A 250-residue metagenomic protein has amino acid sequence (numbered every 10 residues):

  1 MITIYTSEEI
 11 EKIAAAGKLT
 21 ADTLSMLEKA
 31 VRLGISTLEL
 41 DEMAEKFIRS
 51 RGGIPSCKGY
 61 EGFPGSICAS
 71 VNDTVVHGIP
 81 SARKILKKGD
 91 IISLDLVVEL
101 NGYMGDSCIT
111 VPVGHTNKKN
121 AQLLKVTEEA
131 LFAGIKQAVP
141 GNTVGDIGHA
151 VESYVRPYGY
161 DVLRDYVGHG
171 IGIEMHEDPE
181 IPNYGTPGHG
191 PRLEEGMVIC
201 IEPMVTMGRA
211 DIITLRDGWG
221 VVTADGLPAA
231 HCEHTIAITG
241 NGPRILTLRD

Functional and structural regions predicted by a protein language model:
M1-D250: Active-site neighborhoods and metal-handling regions in enzymes and metal-associated proteins
